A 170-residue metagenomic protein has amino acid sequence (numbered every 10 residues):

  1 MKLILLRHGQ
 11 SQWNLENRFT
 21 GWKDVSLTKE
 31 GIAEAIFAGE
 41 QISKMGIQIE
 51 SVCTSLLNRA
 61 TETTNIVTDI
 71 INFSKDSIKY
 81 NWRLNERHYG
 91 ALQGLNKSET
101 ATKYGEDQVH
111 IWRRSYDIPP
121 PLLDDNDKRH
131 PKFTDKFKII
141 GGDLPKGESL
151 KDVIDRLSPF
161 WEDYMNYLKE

Functional and structural regions predicted by a protein language model:
K2-D76, Y80, L95-G105, P145-L157: Active-site-proximal alpha-helix that buttresses catalytic centers in soluble enzyme cores
T20, Y89, G142: Generic anion/oxyanion-binding catalytic loop in active/binding sites
R59, Y89-L92, S115, F133: Short acidic alpha-helix initiation/capping motifs at coil-to-helix transition points, especially at protein N-termini
L84-Y89, I118: A short acidic, often aromatic-flanked loop/helix-cap motif at beta-alpha or helix-coil junctions that lines enzyme
V109-D152: Short glycine/proline- and acidic residue-enriched helix-loop micro-motifs that form flexible lids or anion-recognition
R156-L168: Phosphate/ATP-binding catalytic cores across multiple sugar-kinase/actin-like superfamilies, primarily ASKHA
